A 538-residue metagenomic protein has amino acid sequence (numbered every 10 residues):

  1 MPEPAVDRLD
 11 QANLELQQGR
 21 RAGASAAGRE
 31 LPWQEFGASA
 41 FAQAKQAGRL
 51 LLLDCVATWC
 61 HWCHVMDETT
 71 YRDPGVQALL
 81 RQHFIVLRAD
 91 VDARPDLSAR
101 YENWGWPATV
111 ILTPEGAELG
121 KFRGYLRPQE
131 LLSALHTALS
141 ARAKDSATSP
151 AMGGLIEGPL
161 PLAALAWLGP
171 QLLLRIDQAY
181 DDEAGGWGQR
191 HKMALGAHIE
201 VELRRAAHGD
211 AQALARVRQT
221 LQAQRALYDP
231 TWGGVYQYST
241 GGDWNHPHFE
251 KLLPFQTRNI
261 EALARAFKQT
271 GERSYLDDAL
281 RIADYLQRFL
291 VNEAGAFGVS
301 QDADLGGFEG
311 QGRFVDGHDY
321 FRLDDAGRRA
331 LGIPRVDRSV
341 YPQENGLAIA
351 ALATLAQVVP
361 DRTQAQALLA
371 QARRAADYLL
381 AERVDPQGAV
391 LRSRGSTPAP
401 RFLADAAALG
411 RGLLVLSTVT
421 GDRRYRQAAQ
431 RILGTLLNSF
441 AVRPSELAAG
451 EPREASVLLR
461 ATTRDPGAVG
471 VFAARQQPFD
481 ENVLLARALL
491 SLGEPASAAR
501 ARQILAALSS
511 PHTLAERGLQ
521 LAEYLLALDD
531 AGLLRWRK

Functional and structural regions predicted by a protein language model:
M1, C60-C63: Disulfide-bonded cysteines in secreted/extracellular proteins and peptides
P2-A47: N-terminal leader/targeting and pre-domain segments
A12, E102-G105, P128-L135, L139-K538: Glycan-recognition and catalytic cores of secretory/periplasmic carbohydrate-active enzymes
Q34-K45, V65-R123, R127-A138: Thioredoxin-like thiol-disulfide oxidoreductase module
A47-C60: Short active-site neighborhood of thiol/selenol oxidoreductases, capturing the structured segment around
D54, R88, G298-Q301: Short beta-strand segments
